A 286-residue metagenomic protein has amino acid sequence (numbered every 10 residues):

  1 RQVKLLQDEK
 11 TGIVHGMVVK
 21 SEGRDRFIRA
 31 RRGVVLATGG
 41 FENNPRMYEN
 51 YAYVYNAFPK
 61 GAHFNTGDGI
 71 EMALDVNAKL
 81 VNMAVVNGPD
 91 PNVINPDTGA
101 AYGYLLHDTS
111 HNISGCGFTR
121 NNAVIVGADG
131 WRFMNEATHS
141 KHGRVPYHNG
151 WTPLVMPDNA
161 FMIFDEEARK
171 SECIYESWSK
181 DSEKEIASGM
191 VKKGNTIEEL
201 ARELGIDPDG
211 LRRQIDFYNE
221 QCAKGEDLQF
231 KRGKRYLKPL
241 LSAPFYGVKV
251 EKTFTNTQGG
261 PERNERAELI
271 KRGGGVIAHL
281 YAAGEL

Functional and structural regions predicted by a protein language model:
R1-I13: A conserved short coil-to-beta-strand element within the FAD-binding core of flavoproteins
Q2, V18-I28: A structured beta-alpha segment of the ubiquitous adenosine-cofactor-binding alpha/beta core
E9, K20, G127, R263-E265 (+1 more regions): Short, acidic, Ser/Thr-enriched surface-loop or helix-capping motifs
K20, A30-R31, L36-T38, A128 (+1 more regions): Short, well-ordered coil/turn residues at beta-beta hairpins and beta-strand->alpha-helix junctions within
D25-T98: Glycine-rich loop(s) and the adjacent beta-strand/alpha-helix scaffold that form part
A62, F118-R120, T255-T257: Short, small/polar residue-rich loop motifs at catalytic or cofactor-binding pockets
I70-M72, K79-I206: An anion/pyrophosphate-binding glycine-rich loop and adjacent beta-alpha core in soluble alpha-beta enzymes
G210-L286: A glycine-rich dinucleotide-binding beta-alpha-beta segment and adjacent secondary-structure elements that constitute
